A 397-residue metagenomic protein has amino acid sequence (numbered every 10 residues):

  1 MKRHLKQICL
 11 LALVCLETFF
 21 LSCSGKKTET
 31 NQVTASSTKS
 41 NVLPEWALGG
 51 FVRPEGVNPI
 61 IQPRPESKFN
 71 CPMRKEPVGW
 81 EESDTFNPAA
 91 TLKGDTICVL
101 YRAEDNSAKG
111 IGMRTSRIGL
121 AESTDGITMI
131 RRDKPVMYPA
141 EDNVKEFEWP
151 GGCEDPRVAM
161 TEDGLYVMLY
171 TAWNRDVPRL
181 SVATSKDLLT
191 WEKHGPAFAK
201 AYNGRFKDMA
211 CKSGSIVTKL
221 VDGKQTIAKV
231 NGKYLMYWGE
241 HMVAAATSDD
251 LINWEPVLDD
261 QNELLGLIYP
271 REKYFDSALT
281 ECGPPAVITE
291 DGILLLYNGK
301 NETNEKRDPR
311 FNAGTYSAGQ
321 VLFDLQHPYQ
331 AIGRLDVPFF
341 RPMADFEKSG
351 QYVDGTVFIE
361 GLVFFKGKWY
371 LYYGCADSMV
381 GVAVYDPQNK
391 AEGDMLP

Functional and structural regions predicted by a protein language model:
K2-C9: Bacterial N-terminal signal peptides that target proteins for export
C9-L16: Gram-negative bacterial Sec-dependent N-terminal signal peptides
F19-S22: C-terminal motif of bacterial Sec signal peptides marking the signal peptidase cleavage site
S24-G151, A159-A278, V287-Y352, K366-P397: Beta-rich carbohydrate-recognition and catalytic domains
D276-C282, G355-F358: Donor nucleotide-activated moiety binding/catalytic core segment of transferases that use nucleotide-activated donors
E347-S349, V357-E360: Short glycine-rich, acidic/polar surface loops and turns
